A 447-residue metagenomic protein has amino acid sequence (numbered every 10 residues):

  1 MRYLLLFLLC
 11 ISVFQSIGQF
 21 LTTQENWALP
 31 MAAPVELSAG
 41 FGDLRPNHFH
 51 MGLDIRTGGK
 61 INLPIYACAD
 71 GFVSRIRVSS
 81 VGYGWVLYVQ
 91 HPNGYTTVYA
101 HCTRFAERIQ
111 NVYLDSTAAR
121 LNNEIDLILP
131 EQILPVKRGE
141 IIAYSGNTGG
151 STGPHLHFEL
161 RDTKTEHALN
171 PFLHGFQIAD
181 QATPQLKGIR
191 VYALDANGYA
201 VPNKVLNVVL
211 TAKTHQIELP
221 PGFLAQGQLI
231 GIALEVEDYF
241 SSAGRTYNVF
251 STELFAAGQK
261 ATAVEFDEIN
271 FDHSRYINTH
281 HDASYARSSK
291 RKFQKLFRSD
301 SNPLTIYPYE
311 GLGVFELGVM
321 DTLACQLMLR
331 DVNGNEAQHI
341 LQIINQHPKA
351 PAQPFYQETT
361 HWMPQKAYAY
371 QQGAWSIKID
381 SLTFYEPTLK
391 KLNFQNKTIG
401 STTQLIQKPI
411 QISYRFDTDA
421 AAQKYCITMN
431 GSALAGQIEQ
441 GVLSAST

Functional and structural regions predicted by a protein language model:
M1-E25: Bacterial Sec-dependent N-terminal signal peptides
S16-T96, T103-F105, N123-Q132, K137-R138 (+2 more regions): Surface-exposed, glycine-biased beta-strand/turn segments
T96-Q132, Y199, N207-P221, F255-E316 (+1 more regions): Exoplasmic/lumenal beta-rich domain surfaces
H167-V191, T262-A263, N345-Y368: Low-complexity, Pro/Ser/Thr- and charge-rich linker/hinge segments at domain boundaries
F250, N335-Q353: Short beta-strand elements
Y356-A369, D419-A422, M429-T447: Proteolytic cleavage junctions
T388-N430: Proteolytic processing hotspots in large secreted/extracellular or virion-associated proteins and select intracellular
